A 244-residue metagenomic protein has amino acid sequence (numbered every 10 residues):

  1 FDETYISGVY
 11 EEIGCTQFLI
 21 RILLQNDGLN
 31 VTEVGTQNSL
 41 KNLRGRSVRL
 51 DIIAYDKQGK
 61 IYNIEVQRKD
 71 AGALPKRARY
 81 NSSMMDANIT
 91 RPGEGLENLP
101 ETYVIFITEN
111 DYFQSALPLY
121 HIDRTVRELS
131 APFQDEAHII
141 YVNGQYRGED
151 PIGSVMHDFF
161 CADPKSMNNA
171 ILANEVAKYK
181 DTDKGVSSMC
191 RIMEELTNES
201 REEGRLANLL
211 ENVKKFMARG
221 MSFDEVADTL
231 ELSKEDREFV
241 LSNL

Functional and structural regions predicted by a protein language model:
F1-H138, G148-D150: Accessory alpha/beta interaction modules
T4, Y55, Y62-Q67, R147-L244: Short, charged alpha-helical interaction segments and adjacent helix-coil junctions
